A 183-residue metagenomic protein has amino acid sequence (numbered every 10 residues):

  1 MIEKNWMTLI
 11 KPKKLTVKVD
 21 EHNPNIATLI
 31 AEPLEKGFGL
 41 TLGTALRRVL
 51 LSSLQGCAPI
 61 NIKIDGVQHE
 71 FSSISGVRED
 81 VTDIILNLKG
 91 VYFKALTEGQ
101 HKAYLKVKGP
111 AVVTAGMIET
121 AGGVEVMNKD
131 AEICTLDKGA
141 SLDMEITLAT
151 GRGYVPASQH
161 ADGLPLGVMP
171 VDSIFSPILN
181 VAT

Functional and structural regions predicted by a protein language model:
M1-T183: Protein-protein interaction/assembly regions in multi-subunit complexes
